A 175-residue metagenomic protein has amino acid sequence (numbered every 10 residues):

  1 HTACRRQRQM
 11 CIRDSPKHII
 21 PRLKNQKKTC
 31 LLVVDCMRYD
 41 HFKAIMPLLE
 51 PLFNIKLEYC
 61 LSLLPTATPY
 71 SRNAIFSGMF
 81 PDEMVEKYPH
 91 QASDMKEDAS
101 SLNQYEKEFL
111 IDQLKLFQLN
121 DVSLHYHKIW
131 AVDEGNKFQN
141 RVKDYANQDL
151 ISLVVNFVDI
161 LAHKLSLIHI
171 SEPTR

Functional and structural regions predicted by a protein language model:
T2-I12, I168-T174: Single conserved hydrophobic/aromatic residue that forms the stacking wall/gate of nucleotide- or nucleobase-binding
A3, K24-Q26, Y145: A generic fold-level signal
R13-N25, Y39-K137: Active-site nucleophile/metal-coordination loop of metallo-enzymes that catalyze phosphate/sulfate and related
L23-I45, I75, L150-V155, R175: Beta-strand elements within well-structured catalytic alpha/beta cores of enzymes that handle phosphate/sulfate esters
D133-I151: Short amphipathic alpha-helices and their capping/turn segments at secondary-structure boundaries
S152-S171, R175: Active-site His/acidic residue clusters
